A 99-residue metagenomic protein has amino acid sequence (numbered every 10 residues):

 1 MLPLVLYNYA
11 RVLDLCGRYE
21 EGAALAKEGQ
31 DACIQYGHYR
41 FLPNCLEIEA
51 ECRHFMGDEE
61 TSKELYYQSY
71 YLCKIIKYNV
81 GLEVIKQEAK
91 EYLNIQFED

Functional and structural regions predicted by a protein language model:
M1, N8, F41, I48 (+1 more regions): "A position-specific structural signal for the A-helix of alpha-solenoid helical repeats
L4, N44, E51, E64 (+1 more regions): Residue register of alpha-helical TPR repeats
G22, A26-G29, S62, Y66-S69: Tetratricopeptide repeat
A32-R40, L72-V80: Short coil/turn linkers that connect adjacent helices within long alpha-helical scaffolds, especially alpha-solenoid
